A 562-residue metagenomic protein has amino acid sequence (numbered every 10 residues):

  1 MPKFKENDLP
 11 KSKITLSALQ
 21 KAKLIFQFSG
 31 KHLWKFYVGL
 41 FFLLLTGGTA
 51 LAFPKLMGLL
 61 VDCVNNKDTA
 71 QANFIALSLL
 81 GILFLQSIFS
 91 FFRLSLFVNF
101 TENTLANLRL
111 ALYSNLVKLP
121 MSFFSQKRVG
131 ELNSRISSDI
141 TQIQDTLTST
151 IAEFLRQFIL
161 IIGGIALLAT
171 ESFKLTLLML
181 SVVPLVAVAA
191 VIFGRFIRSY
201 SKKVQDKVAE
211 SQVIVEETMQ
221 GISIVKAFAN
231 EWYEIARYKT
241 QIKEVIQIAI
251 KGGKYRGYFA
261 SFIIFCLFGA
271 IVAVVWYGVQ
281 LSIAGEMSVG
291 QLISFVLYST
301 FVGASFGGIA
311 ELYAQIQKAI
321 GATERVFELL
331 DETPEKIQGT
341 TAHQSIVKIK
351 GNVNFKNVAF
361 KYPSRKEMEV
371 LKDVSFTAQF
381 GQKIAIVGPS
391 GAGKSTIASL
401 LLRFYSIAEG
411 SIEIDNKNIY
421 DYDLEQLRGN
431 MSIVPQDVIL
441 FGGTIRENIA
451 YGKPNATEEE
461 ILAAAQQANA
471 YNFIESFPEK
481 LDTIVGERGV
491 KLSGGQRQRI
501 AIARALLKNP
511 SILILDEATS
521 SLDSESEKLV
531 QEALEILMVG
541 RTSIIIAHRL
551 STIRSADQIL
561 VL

Functional and structural regions predicted by a protein language model:
M1-A50, N65-S78, R93-T101, S114 (+8 more regions): Membrane-integrated ABC transporters
K3-K13, E102, L110-S134, S138-I140 (+5 more regions): Short intracellular "coupling" helices and adjacent cytoplasmic loop segments at the cytosolic face of multi-pass
K21, S29, V61, F97-V98 (+2 more regions): Juxtamembrane loop-to-helix connectors within ABC transporter transmembrane domains
K31, K35-G48, A52, L59 (+3 more regions): Transmembrane helices of ABC transporter permease
A52, I82-T101, T148, A152-I159 (+5 more regions): Alpha-helical transmembrane segments of multi-pass membrane proteins
N66-Q71, L167-S181, Y255-E324, L329-L330: Helix-loop-helix
M121-S122, S138-L147, I151, L155 (+7 more regions): An intracellular "coupling" helix at the cytosolic face of ABC transporter transmembrane type-1 domains
I346-L562: ABC-type nucleotide-binding domain
